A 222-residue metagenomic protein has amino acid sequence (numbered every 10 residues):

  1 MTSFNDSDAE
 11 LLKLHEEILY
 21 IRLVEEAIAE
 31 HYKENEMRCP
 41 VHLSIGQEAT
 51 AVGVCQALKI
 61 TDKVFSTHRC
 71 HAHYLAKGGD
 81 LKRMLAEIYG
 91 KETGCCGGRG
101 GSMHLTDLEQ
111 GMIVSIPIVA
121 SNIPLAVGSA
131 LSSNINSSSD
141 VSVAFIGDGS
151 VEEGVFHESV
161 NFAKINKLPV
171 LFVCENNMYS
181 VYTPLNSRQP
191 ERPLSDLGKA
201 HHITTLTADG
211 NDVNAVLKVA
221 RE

Functional and structural regions predicted by a protein language model:
M1-F4, E109, H201-L206: A short small-residue
M1-L14: Charged, compositionally biased N-terminal leader segments and the immediate start of the first structured element
K13, L23, E158, A215-K218: Generic recognition of stable, solvent-exposed alpha-helical segments in well-folded globular domains
L14-I18, L85: Short alpha-helical scaffolding segments that buttress acidic/His motifs in well-ordered protein cores
L19-Y32: N-terminal glycine-rich anion-binding loops that anchor highly charged ligand groups
E26, E36-N166, P184-P190, S195-H202: Cofactor-binding active-site loop characterized by glycine-rich and histidine/acidic residues
F145, F172-V173: Residue-level marker for buried hydrophobic side chains located in beta-strands that build the well-ordered beta-sheet
C174-E222: Thiamine diphosphate
